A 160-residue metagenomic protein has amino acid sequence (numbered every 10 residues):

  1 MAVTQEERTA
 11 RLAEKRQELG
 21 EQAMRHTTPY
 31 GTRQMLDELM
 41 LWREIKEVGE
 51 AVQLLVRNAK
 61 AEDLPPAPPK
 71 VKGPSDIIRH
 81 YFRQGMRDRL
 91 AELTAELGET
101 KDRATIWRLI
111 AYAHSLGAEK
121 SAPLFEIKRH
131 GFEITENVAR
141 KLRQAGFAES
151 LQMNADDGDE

Functional and structural regions predicted by a protein language model:
A2-R33, M40, A61-D88, T94 (+1 more regions): Short Lys/Arg-rich basic patches
R25-T27, D37, Q53, A91 (+2 more regions): Key DNA-contacting residues within the recognition helix of helix-turn-helix
T32, L36, V48-G49: Helix-turn-helix DNA-binding elements, focusing on the entry/boundary residues of the two helices that contact DNA
I45-V71, E99-I127, A145: Short, basic amphipathic alpha-helical segments that act as recognition/interaction helices in nucleic-acid-binding
V48, L90-A91: Solvent-exposed, well-ordered amphipathic alpha-helical segments that flank/support binding or catalytic loops
E92-T100: Amphipathic protein-protein interaction modules
H114-E160: Extended, non-globular interaction scaffolds
